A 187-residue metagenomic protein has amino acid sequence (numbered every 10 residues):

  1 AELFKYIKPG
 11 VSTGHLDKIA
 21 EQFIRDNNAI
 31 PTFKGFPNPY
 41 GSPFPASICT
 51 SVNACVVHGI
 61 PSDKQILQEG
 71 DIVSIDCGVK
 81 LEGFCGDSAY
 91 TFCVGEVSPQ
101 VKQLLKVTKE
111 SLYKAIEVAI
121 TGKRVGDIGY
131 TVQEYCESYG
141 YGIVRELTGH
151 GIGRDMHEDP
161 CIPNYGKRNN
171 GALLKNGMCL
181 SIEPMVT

Functional and structural regions predicted by a protein language model:
A1-T187: Active-site neighborhoods and metal-handling regions in enzymes and metal-associated proteins
